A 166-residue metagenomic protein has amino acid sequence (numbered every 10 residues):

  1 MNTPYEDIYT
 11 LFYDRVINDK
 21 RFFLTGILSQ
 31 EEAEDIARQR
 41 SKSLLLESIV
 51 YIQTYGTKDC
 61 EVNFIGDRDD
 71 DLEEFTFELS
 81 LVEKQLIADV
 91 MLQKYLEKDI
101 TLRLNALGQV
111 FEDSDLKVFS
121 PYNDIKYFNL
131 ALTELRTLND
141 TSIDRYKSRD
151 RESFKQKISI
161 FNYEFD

Functional and structural regions predicted by a protein language model:
M1-L79, R145-D166: Conserved short "hinge" loops at termini or chain/domain junctions
T57, E61, L96-G108: Short, solvent-exposed secondary-structure capping/transition elements
I65-L81, Q109-P121, I125: Short, exposed interaction segments that mediate macromolecular assembly or regulatory contacts
S80-I100: Elongated alpha-helical scaffolds
K84-D89, D113-Y127, K157-D166: A short, terminal or domain-edge coil/loop segment
S120-Q156, I160: Polybasic, proline/glycine-rich intrinsically disordered low-complexity segments
